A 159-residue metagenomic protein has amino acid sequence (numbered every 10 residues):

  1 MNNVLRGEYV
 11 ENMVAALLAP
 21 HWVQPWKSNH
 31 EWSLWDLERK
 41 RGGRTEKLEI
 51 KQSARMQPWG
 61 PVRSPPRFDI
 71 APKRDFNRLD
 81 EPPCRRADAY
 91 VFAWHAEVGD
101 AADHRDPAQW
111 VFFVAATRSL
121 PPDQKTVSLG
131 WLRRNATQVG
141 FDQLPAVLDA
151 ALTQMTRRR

Functional and structural regions predicted by a protein language model:
M1-E46, K51-R159: Nucleic-acid endonuclease domains
